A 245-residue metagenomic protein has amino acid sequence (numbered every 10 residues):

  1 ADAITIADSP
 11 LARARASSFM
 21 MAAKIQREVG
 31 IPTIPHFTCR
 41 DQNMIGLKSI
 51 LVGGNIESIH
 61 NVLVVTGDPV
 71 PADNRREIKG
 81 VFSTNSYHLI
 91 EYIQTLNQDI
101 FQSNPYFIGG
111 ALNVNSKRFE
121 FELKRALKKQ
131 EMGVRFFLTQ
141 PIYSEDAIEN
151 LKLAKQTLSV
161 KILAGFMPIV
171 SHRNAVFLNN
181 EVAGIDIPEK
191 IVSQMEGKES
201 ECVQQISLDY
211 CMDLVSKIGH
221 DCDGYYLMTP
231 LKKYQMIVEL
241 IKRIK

Functional and structural regions predicted by a protein language model:
A3-A14, F37, L63-V64, R135-S144 (+2 more regions): Catalytic beta/alpha-barrel core
I4, G54, K129, G133 (+2 more regions): Conserved, mostly hydrophobic/aromatic
A12-I25, N43-S49, P69-N97, R118-F121 (+2 more regions): Active-site-adjacent beta->alpha loops and helix N-cap segments on the catalytic face of soluble alpha/beta enzymes
S18, M44-L51, R118-K128, S207-K217: Short, acidic/polar
F19-G30, L51-I59, Q98-Q102, L127-Q130 (+2 more regions): Acidic (Asp/Glu)-rich catalytic clusters
F37, N43, L47-V70: A generic, well-ordered mixed alpha/beta core segment in the N-terminal half of proteins
G67, G80-F101, A111-S116, S159-L214 (+2 more regions): Active-site pocket-lining/capping segments in soluble small-molecule metabolic enzymes
R125, Q130-M132, G224-M236: Charge-patterned, long linear interaction tracts outside catalytic cores
